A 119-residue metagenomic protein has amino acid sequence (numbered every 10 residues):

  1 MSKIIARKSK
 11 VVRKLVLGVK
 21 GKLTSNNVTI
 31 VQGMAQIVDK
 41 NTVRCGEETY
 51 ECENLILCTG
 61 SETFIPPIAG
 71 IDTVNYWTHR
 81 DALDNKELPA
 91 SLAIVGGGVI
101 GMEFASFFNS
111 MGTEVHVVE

Functional and structural regions predicted by a protein language model:
M1-R7: Glycine-rich active-site loop/strand segments that organize a redox cofactor
R13-V95: FAD-binding core/adjacent interface of flavoenzyme oxidoreductases
K86-E119: Rossmann-like NAD(P)H-binding beta-loop-alpha module
